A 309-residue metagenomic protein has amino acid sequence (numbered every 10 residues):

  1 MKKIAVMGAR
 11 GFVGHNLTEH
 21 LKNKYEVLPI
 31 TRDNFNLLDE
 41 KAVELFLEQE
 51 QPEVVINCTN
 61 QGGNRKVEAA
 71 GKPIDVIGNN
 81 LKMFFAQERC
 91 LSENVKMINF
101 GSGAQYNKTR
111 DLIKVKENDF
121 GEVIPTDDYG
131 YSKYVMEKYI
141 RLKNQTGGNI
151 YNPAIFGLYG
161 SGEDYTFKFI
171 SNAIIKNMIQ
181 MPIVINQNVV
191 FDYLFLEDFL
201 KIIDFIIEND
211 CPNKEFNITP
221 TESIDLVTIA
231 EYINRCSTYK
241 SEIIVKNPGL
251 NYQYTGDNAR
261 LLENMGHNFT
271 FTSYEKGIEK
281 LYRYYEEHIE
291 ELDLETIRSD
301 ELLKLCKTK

Functional and structural regions predicted by a protein language model:
K3-L21: N-terminal Rossmann NAD(P)H-binding glycine-rich loop of SDR-like oxidoreductase domains
M7, I30, C58-Q61, M97-G103 (+1 more regions): SDR active-site strand-loop-helix element
V27-L45: Adenosine-cofactor binding site in Rossmann-like domains, unifying the SAM/SAH pocket of S-adenosylmethionine-dependent
E40-N79: NAD(P)H-binding glycine-rich loop region in Rossmannoid oxidoreductase-like domains and their noncatalytic homologs
F85-T126: Conserved Rossmann-fold NAD(P)-dependent oxidoreductase catalytic core, especially the SDR/UDP-sugar
D128, S132-V135: Active-site helix of classical SDR
K138-F191, L196-L200, I233-N234: NAD(P)-dependent short-chain dehydrogenase/reductase
M181-K309: C-terminal substrate-binding subdomain of Rossmann-fold SDR/epimerase-dehydratase oxidoreductases
